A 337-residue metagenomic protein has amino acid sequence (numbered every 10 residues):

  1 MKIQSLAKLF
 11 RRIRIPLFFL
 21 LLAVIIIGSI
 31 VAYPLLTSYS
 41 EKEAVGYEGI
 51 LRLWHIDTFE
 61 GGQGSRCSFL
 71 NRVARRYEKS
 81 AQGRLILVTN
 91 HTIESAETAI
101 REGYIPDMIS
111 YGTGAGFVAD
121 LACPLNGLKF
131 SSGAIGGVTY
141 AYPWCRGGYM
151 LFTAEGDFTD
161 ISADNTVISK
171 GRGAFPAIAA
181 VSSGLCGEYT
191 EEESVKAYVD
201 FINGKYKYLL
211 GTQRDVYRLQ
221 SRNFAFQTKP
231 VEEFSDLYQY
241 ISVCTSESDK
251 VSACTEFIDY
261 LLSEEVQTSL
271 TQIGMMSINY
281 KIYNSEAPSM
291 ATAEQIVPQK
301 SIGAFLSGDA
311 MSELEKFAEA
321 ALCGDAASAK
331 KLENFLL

Functional and structural regions predicted by a protein language model:
M1-T113, L337: Conserved N-terminal structural module of periplasmic/extracytoplasmic solute-binding proteins
S5, Q220-S277: Extracytoplasmic/periplasmic substrate-recognition and gating elements
A7-R11, R66, T271-L337: C-terminal capping/gating helix-and-loop segments adjacent to ligand/active sites or protein-protein/ligand interfaces
L87-T89, D107-Y111, A141-P143, M150-T153 (+2 more regions): Structural recognition of the beta-strand scaffold that forms the well-ordered cores of secreted hydrolase catalytic
Y111-T153: Hinge/lid segment of periplasmic solute-binding proteins
V138-C145, Y149, T159-G187, N203-Y206: Extracytoplasmic/periplasmic solute-binding protein
A174-E233, S242, E256: Ligand-binding pocket segment of bilobal, Venus flytrap-like solute-binding proteins
I178-S182, Y198-I202, C254-L262, Q267-T271 (+2 more regions): Non-transmembrane alpha-helical segments in soluble domains of secreted/periplasmic/extracellular proteins
